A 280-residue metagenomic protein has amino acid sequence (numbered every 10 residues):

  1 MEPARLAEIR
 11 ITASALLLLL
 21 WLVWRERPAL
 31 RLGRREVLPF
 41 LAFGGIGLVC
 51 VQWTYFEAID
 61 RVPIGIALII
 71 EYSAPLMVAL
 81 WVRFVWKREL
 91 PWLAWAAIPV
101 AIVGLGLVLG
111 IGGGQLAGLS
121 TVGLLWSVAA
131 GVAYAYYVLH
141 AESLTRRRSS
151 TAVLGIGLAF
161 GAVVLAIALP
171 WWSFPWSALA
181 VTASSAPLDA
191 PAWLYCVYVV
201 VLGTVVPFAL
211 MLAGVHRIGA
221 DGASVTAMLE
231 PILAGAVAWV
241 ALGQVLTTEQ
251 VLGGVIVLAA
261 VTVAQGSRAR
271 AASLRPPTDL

Functional and structural regions predicted by a protein language model:
M1-E8, L32-L38, W95, G110-A133 (+2 more regions): Juxtamembrane helix-entry segments on the extracytoplasmic side of multipass membrane proteins
P3-A4, L18, V78-A79, I98 (+3 more regions): Transmembrane alpha-helical segments that form core, pore/gating elements of small-molecule transporters/exporters
A7, I11, A192-L194, S224 (+1 more regions): C-terminal-most transmembrane helix of multi-pass membrane proteins
A7-I9, L48, I66-S73, H140-V163 (+1 more regions): Helix-helix packing/entry segments at the starts of transmembrane helices
E8-A13, L38, A42, I46 (+9 more regions): Hydrophobic residues within alpha-helical transmembrane segments of multi-pass solute transporters/permease subunits
T12, L19, G44-V49, W53 (+9 more regions): Hydrophobic/small/kink-forming positions within alpha-helical transmembrane segments of polytopic membrane proteins
L18, W81, L90-G112, V237 (+1 more regions): Hydrophobic transmembrane alpha-helices of multi-pass small-molecule transport proteins
V23-A67, E71, L107, V200-I218: Specific transmembrane alpha-helical segments of multi-pass solute transporters/efflux pumps, especially DMT/EamA
